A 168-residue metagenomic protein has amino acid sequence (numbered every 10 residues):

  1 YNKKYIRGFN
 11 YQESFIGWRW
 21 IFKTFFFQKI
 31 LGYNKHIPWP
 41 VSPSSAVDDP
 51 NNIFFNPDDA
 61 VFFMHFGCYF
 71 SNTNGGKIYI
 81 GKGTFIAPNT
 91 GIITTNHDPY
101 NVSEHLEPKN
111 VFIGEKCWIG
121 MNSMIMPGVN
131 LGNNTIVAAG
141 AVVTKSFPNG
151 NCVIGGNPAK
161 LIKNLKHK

Functional and structural regions predicted by a protein language model:
Y1-T94, P99, E115-K116, N133 (+3 more regions): Domain-scale signature associated with acetyltransferase and cell-envelope carbohydrate enzymes
F85-I86, P108-I113, A141: Hydrophobic alpha-helical segments of small multi-pass membrane proteins
T95-K109: Right-handed parallel beta-helix
N110-V111, G128-V129, N151: A short, glycine- and basic residue-enriched loop/turn that sits immediately adjacent to a domain's principal
K116, M121-N122: A structural-propensity feature for long, helix-poor, extended segments
N122-I136, A141-S146: Beta-rich strand-turn-strand
